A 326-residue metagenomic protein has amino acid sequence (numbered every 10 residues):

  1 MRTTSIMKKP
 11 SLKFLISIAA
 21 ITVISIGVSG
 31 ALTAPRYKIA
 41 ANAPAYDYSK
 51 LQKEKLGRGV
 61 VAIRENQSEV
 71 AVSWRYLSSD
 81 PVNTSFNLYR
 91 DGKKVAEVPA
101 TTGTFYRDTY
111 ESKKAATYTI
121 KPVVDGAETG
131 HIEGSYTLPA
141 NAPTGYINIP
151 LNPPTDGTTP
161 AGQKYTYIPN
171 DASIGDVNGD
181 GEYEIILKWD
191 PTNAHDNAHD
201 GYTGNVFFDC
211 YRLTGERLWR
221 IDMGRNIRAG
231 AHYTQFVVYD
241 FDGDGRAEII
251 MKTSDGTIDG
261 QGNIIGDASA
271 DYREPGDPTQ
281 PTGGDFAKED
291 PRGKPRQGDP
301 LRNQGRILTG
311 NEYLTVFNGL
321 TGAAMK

Functional and structural regions predicted by a protein language model:
M1-P10: N-terminal secretory signal peptides that target proteins for export/translocation
L12-A31: Sec-dependent N-terminal signal peptides of Gram-positive bacterial secreted proteins and lipoproteins
V28-A41: Sec-dependent signal peptide cleavage junction
A43-K55, Q67-E69, Y76, T101-K326: Beta-propeller-forming repeat regions
A62-N66: Short, solvent-exposed loop/linker segments at the N-terminal edge of repeated beta-sheet extracellular domains
L77-D91: Solvent-exposed loop/turn segments flanking beta-strands in beta-repeat/beta-sandwich domains
Y89-V95, D125-A127: Change "in extracellular beta-sheet-rich domains … of secreted and cell-surface proteins" to "in beta-sheet-rich domains
